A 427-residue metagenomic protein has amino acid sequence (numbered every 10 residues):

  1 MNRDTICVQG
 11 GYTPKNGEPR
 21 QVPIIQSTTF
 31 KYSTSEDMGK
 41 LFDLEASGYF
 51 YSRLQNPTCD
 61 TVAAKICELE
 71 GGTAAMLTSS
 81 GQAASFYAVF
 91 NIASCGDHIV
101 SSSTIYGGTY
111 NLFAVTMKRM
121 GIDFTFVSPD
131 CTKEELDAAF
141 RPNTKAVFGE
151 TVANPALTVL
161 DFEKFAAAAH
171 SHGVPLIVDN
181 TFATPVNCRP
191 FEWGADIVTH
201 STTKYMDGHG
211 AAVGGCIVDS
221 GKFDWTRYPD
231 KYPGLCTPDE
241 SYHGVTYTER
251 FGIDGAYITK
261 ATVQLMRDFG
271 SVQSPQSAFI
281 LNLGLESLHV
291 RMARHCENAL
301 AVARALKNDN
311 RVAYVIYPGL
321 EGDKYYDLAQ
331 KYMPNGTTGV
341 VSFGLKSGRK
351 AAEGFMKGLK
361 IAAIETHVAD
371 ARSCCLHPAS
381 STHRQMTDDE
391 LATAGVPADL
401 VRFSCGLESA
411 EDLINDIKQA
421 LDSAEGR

Functional and structural regions predicted by a protein language model:
M1, A114-V115, D123-F124, A138 (+5 more regions): PLP-dependent enzyme catalytic core of the Aspartate aminotransferase-like
M1-N56, A64: N-terminal "arm"/small-domain region of PLP-dependent enzymes with the aminotransferase-like
C7-T13, A75-N308, I316: Conserved PLP-enzyme active-site core in the AAT-like
T29, S220-F223, L345-G348: Short loop segments at secondary-structure junctions
T34-A83, G108-T116: Conserved N-terminal alpha-helix of the aminotransferase class I/II PLP-enzyme fold
S35-K40, A88, N415-D416: Short, glycine/acidic-enriched capping/hinge loops at junctions between secondary-structure elements
S47, T73, V213, S277 (+4 more regions): Short amphipathic alpha-helical segments
M292, L300, L306-V401, C405: Conserved C-terminal alpha-helix-loop-beta "cap" of PLP-dependent enzymes that closes/shapes the active-site mouth
